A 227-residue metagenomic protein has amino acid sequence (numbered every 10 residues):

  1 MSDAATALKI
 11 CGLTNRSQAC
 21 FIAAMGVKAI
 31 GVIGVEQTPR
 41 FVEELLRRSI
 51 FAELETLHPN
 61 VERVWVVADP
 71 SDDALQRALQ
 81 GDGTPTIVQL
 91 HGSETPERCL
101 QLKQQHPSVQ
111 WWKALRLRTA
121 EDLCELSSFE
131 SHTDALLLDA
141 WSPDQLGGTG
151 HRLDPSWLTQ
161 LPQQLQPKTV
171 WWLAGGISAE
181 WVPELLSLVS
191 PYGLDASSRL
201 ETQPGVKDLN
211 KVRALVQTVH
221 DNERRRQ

Functional and structural regions predicted by a protein language model:
M1-Q227: Conserved N-terminal beta1-alpha1 strand-loop-helix module at the mouth
